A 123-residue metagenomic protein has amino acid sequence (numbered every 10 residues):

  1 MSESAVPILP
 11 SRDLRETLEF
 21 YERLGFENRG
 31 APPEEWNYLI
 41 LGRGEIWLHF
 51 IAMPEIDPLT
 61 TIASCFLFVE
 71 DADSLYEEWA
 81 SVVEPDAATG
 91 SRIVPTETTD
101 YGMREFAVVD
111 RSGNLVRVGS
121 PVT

Functional and structural regions predicted by a protein language model:
M1-E16, C65, S120-T123: N-terminal beta-strand motif that seeds the catalytic metal site of vicinal oxygen chelate
I8-W47: Core segments of cupin and vicinal oxygen chelate
D13, C65-S112: Vicinal oxygen chelate
E34-N37, L59, D100-R104: Short acidic/glycine-enriched loop/turn segments that link adjacent beta-strands
I40-G44, V108-R111, P121: Active-site beta-strand termini and strand-to-loop segments that position acidic
G44-L48, I56-D57, D71-S74: Short, charged/polar surface micro-motifs in flexible loops or helix N-caps
I56, Y101, P121-T123: A short acidic/small-residue loop/turn micro-motif
